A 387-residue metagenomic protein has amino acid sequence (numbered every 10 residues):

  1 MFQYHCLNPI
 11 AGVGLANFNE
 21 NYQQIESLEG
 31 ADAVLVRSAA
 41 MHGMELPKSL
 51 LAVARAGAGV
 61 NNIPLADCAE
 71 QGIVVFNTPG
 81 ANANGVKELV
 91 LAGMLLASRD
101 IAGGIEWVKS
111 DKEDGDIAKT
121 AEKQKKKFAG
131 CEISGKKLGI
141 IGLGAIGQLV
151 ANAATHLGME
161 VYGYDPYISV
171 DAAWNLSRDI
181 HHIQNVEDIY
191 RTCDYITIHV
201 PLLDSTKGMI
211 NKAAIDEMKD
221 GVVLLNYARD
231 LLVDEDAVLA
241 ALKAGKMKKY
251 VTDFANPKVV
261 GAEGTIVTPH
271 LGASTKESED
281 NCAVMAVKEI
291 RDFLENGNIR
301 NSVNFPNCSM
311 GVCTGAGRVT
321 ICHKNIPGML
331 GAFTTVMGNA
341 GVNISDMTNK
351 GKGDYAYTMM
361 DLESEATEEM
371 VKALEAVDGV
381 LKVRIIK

Functional and structural regions predicted by a protein language model:
M1-T78, N211, E217, D234 (+3 more regions): An N-terminal-biased, well-structured beta-alpha scaffold segment characteristic of Rossmann-like dinucleotide-binding
H42-M44, P166-V259, S274: Rossmann-like adenosine-cofactor binding region
P79-K137, D171, N298-V303: Phosphate-binding beta-alpha-beta segment of Rossmann-like dinucleotide-binding domains, i.e., the NAD(P)
K87-E106, N152-M159, M285-N298, T334-G338 (+1 more regions): Oxidoreductase and adenylate-handling cofactor-binding alpha/beta cores
K136, L143-G144: Glycine-rich Rossmann-fold phosphate-binding loop(s) that bind the pyrophosphate of adenine dinucleotide cofactors
G147-Q148: N-terminal Rossmann-fold NAD(P) dinucleotide-binding loop
K212, D220-C313, Y357, D361 (+1 more regions): Rossmann-like dinucleotide-binding domain for NAD(H)/NADP(H)
N304-K387: A conserved regulatory-domain signal marking ACT and ACT-like small-molecule sensing domains and adjacent regulatory
